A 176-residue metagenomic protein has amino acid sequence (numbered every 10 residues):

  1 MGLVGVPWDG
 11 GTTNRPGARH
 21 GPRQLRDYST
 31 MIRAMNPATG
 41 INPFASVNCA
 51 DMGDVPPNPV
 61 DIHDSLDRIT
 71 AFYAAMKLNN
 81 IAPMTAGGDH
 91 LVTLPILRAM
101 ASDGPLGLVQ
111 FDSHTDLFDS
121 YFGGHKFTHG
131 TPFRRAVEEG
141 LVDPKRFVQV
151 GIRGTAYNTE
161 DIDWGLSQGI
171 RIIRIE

Functional and structural regions predicted by a protein language model:
M1-E176: Conserved alpha-helical scaffold segments that buttress catalytic/binding sites
